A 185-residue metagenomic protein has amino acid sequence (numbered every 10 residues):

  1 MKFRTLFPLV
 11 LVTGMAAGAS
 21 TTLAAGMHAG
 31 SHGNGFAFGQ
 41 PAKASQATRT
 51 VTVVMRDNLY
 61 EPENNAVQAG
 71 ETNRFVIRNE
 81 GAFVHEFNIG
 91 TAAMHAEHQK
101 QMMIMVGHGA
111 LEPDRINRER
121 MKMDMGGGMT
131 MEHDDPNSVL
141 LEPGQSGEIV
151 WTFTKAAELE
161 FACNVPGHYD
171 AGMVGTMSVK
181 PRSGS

Functional and structural regions predicted by a protein language model:
M1-T5, G126: Positively charged n-region of N-terminal signal peptides that target proteins for export
P8-G18: Bacterial N-terminal signal peptides
G18-A24: Sec/Tat signal peptide C-region and signal peptidase I cleavage site
A25, A29-F38, R78, A82-V84 (+3 more regions): Extracellular/periplasmic metallocenter environments
A44-N73, M131: N-terminal edge beta-strand
A44-V54, E119-G127, N137: Short, basic/aromatic beta-hairpin or loop at an interaction surface
E86-G90: Beta-strand signatures of extracellular beta-sandwich domains
A93-V106, G184-S185: Short aromatic-acidic-glycine turn motif
